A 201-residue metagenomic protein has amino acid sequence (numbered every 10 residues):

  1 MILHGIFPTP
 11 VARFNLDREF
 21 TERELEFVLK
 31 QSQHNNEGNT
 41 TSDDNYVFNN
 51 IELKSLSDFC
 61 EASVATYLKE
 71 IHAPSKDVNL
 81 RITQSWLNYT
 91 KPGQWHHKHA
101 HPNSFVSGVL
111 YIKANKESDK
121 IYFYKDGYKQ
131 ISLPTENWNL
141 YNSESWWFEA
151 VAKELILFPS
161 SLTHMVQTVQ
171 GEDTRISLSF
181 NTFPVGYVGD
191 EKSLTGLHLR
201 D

Functional and structural regions predicted by a protein language model:
M1-D77, W86-N88, L194-D201: Non-heme Fe(II)/2-oxoglutarate
T9-V11, F105-S107, S145, R175-S177: Intrinsic-disorder/low-complexity, polar/charged segments enriched in Ser/Thr/Lys/Arg/Asp/Glu/Gln
R81-S85, S104-V106, T174: A generic structural signal for short beta-strands and their flanking turns/coil linkers
N88-L157, P184-G196: Catalytic core of non-heme Fe(II) oxygenases with the double-stranded beta-helix
H96-H99, H164-G171: Short beta-strand His + acidic residue motifs that chelate non-heme Fe in jelly-roll/DSBH and cupin folds
F148-A150, Q167-T168, T174, D201: Localized chelating/binding microdomains that coordinate divalent metal ions or stabilize phosphate-bearing
Q167-T195: C-terminal/domain-terminus segments
